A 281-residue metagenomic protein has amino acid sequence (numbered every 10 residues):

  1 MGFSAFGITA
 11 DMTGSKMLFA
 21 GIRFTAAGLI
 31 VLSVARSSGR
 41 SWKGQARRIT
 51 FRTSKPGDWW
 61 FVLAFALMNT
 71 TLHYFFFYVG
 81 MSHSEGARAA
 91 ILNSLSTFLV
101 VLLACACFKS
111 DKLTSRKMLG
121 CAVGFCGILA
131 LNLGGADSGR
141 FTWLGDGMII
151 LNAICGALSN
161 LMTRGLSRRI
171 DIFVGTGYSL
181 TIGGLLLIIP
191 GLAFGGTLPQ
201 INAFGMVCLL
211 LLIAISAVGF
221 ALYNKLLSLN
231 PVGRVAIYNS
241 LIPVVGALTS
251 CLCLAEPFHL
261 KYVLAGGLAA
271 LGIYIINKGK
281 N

Functional and structural regions predicted by a protein language model:
M1-I22, L67, V79, S138-G165 (+2 more regions): Glycine-/small-residue-enriched transmembrane alpha-helix faces in small-molecule transporters and effluxers
G2, S38-A89, N93, I128-A130 (+1 more regions): Specific transmembrane alpha-helical segments of multi-pass solute transporters/efflux pumps, especially DMT/EamA
S4-T13, I49, S82, N132-T142 (+2 more regions): Membrane-interface helix termini and inter-helical loops of multi-pass transporters
T9, F19, G80, A106-K109 (+8 more regions): Hydrophobic/aromatic residues within transmembrane alpha-helices of multi-pass small-molecule transporters
M12-L72, L99-L103, C155-M162, T176-F194 (+1 more regions): Transmembrane alpha-helices of multi-pass small-molecule transport proteins
I22, T70, Y74, R88-L95 (+2 more regions): Helix-helix packing/entry segments at the starts of transmembrane helices
V31, L102-L103, L113-G135, T181 (+4 more regions): Hydrophobic transmembrane alpha-helices of multi-pass small-molecule transport proteins
D58-V62, L113-G124, D146, I170-S179: Cytoplasmic-side transmembrane-helix entry/capping segments in multi-pass membrane proteins
